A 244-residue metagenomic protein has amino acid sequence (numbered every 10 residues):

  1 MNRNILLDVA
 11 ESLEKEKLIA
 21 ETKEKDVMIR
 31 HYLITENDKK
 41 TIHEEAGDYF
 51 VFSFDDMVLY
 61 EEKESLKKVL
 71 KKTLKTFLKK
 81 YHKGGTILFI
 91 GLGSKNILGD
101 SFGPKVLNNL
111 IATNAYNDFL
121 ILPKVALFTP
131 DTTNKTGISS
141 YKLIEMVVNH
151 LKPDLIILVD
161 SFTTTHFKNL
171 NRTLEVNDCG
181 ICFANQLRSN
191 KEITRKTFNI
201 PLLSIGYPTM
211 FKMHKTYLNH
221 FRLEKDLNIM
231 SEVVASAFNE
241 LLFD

Functional and structural regions predicted by a protein language model:
M1-G47: N-terminal amphipathic/basic leader segments beginning at the initiator methionine
D38-K80: An N-terminal, well-structured beta->alpha segment
S53-D55, T86-I97, L127-D131: Short glycine-rich or small-residue beta-strand-to-loop segments that form or flank ligand, phosphate, metal/Fe-S
T73, L98-A115, T173-C182: A glycine- and small-aliphatic-rich helix-loop capping segment at beta-alpha/alpha-beta transitions that lines
L92-S101, N134, S161-T165: Gly/Ser/Thr-rich loops at beta-strand to alpha-helix junctions that form or flank small-molecule/cofactor-binding
F119-V148, R172: Active-site rim loops that border cofactor/substrate pockets in soluble metabolic enzymes
Y141-N190: Glycine-rich phosphate-binding loop
P201-D244: C-terminal functional extensions of proteins
